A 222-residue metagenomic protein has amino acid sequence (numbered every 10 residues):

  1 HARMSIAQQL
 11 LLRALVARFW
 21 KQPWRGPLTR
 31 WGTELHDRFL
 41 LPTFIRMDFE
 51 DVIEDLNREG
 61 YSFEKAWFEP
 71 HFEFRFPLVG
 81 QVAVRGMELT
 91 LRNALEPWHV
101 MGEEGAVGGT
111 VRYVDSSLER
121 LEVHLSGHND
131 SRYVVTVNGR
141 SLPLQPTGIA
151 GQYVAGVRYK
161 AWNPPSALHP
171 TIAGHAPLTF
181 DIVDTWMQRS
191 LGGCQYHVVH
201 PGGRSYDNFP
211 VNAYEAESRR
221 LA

Functional and structural regions predicted by a protein language model:
H1-A222: C-terminal accessory/tail domains of diverse enzymes
